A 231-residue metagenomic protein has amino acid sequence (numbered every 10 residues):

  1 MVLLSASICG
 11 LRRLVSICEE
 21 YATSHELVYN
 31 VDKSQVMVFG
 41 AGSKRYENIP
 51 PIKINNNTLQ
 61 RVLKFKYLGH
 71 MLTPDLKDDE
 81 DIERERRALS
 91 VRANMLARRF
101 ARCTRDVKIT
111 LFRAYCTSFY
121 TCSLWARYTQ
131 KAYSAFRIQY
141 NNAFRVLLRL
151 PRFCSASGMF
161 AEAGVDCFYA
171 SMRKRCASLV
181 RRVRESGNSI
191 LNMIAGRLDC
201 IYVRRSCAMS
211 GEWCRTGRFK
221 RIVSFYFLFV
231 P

Functional and structural regions predicted by a protein language model:
M1-A6, G10, L124-Y133, V180 (+1 more regions): Short intrinsically disordered, low-complexity coil segments enriched in acidic
M1-S24, A41-S43, T73-D78: Catalytic palm subdomain of template-directed nucleic-acid polymerases, centered on the conserved carboxylate motif
C9, C122, R182-P231: Charged boundary/loop elements
Y21, V28-L63: Short, conserved micro-motifs composed of acidic
V28-Q35, F39-A41, K64-I190: Non-catalytic, peripheral interaction segments enriched in hydrophobic/basic residues
